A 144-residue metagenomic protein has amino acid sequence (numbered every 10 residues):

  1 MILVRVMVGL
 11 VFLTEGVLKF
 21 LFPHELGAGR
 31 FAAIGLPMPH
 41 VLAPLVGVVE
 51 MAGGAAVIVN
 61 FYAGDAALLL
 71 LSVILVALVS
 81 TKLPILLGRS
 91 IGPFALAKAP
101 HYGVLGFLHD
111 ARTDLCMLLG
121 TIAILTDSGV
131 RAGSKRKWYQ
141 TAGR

Functional and structural regions predicted by a protein language model:
M1-F22, H40-V48, A52-R144: Extended, low-polarity transmembrane helix blocks
L21-H40: Membrane-interface interhelical connector segments
